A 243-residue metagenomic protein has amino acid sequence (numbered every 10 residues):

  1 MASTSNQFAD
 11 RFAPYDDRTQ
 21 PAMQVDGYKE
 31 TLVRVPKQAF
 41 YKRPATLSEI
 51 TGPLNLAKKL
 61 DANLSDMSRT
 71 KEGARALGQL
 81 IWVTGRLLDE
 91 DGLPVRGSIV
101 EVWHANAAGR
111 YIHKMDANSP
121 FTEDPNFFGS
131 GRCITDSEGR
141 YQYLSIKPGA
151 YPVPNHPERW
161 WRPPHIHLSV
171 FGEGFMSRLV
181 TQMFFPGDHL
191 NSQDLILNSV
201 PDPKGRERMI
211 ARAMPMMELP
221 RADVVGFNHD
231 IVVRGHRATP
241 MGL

Functional and structural regions predicted by a protein language model:
A2-L243: Beta-strand-dominated extracellular/periplasmic modules and repeats in secreted or surface-exposed proteins
